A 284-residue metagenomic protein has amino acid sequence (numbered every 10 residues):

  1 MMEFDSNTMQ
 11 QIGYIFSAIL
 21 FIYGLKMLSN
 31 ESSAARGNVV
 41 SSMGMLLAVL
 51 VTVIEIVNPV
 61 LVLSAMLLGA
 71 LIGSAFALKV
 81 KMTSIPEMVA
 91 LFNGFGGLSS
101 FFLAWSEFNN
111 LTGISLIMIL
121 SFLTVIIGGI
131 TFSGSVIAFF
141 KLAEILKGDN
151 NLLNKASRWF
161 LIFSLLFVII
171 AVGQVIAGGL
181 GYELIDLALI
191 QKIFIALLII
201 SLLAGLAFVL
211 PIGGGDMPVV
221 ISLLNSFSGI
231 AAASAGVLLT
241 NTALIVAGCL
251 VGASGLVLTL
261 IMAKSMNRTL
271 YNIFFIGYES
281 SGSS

Functional and structural regions predicted by a protein language model:
F4-A18, E55-L71, I117-F132, L187-I200: Structural signature of hydrophobic alpha-helical transmembrane segments
Y14-L25, M45-T52, L67-F76, L103 (+4 more regions): Hydrophobic core segments of alpha-helical transmembrane domains in multi-pass membrane transport and ion-translocation
L20-A35, L71-V89, S135-N150, A204-M217 (+1 more regions): C-terminal ends of transmembrane helices
A35-G44, V62-A65, S84-G96, N150-L161 (+1 more regions): Cytoplasmic-side transmembrane-helix entry/capping segments in multi-pass membrane proteins
T52-L63, A75-P86, F101-S115, V175-Y182: Transmembrane alpha-helix boundary signature
S106-G113, A177-D186, V219, S226-V246: Transmembrane helix-loop junctions at the membrane interface of multipass transporters and ion channels
F139, A143-A156, L270-S284: Intrinsically disordered, low-complexity non-transmembrane regions of multi-pass membrane transporters
L250-S284: Membrane-interfacial segments at transmembrane helix termini in multi-pass membrane proteins
